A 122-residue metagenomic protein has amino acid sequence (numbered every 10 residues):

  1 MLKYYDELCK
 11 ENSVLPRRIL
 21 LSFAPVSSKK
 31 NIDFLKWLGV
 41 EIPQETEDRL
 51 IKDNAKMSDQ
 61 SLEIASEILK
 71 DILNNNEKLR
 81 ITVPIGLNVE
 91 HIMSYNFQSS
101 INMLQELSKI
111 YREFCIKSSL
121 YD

Functional and structural regions predicted by a protein language model:
M1-Y5: Hydrophobic, aromatic-enriched interface-forming segments
K10-E77, T82, E90-S100, L104-D122: Active-site pocket-lining/capping segments in soluble small-molecule metabolic enzymes
